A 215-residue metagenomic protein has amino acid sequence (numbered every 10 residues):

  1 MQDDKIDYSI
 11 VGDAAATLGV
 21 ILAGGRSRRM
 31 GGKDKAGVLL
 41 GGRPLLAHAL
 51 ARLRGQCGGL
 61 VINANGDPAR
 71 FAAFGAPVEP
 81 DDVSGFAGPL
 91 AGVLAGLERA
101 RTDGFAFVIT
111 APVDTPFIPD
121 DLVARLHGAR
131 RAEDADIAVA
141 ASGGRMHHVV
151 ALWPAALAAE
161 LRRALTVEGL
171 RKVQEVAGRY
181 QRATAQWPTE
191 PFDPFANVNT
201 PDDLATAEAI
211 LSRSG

Functional and structural regions predicted by a protein language model:
Q2-K5: Charged/polar low-complexity intrinsically disordered segments
Y8-L170, G178-P194, P201-S214: Nucleotide and nucleotide-moiety/phosphate-recognizing core
